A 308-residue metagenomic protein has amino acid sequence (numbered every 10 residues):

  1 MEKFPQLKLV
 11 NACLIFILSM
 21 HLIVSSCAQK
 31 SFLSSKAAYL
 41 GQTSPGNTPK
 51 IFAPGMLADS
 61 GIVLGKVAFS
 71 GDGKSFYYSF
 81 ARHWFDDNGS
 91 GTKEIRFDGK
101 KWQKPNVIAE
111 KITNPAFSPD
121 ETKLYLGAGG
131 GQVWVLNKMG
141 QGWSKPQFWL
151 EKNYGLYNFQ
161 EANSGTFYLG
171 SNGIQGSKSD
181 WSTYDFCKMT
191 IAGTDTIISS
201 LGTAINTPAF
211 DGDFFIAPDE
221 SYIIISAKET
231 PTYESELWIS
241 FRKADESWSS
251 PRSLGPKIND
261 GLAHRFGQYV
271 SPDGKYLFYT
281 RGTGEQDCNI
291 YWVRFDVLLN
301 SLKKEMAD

Functional and structural regions predicted by a protein language model:
M1-S31: Bacterial Sec-dependent N-terminal signal peptides
Q29-D308: Short, conserved micro-motifs composed of acidic
